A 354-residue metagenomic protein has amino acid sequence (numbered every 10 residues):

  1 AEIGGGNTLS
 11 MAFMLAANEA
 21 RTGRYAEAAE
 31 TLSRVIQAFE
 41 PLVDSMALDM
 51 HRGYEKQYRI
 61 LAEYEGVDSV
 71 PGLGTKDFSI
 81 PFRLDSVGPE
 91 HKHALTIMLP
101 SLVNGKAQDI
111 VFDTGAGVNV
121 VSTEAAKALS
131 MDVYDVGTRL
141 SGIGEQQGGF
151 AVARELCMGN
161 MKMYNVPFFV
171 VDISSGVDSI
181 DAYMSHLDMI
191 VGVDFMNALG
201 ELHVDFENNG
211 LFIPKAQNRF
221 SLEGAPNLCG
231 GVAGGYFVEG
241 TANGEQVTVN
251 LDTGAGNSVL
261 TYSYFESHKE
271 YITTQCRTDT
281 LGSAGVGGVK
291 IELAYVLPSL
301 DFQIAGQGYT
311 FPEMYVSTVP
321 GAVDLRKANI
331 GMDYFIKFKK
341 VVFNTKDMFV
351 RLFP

Functional and structural regions predicted by a protein language model:
A1-P354: Pepsin/retropepsin-fold aspartyl endopeptidases
